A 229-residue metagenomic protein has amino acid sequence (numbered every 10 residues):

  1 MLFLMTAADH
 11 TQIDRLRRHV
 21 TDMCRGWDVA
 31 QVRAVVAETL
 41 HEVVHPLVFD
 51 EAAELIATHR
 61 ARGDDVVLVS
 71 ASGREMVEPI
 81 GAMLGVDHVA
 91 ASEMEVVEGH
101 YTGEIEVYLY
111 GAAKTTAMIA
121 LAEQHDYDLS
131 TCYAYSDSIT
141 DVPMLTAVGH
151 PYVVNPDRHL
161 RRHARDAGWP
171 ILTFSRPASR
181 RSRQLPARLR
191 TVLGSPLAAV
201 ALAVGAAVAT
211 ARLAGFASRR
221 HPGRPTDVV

Functional and structural regions predicted by a protein language model:
M1-T58: A metal-dependent, Asp-based hydrolase signature
A34, H41-V229: C-terminal cap/substrate-recognition subdomain and adjoining C-terminal extension of metal-dependent phosphatase-like
